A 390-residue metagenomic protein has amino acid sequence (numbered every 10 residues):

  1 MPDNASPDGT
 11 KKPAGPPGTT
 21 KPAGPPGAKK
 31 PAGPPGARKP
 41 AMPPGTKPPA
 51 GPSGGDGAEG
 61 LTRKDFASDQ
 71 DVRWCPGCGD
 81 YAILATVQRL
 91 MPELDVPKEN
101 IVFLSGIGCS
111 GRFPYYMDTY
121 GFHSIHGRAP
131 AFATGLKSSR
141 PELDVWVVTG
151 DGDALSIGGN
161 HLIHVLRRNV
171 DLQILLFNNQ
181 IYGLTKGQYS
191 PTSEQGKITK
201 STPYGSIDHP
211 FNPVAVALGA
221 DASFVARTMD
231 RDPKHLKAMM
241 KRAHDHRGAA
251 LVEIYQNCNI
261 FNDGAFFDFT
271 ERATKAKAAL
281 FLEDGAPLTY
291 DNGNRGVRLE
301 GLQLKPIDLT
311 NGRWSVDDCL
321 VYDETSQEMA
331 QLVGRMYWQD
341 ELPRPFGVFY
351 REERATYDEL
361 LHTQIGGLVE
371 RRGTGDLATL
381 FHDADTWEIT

Functional and structural regions predicted by a protein language model:
P2, P26, D56, V87-L104 (+2 more regions): Long, contiguous secondary-structure blocks with strong helical propensity
P2-G15, G24, K29, R38 (+3 more regions): Flexible, low-complexity linker and terminal segments
G60, K64-I125: Active-site diphosphate/adenylate-binding microenvironment
D65-V72, G77-L84, H126, I207 (+4 more regions): Electropositive phosphate-/nucleotide-binding environments in soluble metabolic enzymes
Q70, P97-I101, S139-V145, R167-Q173 (+4 more regions): Short coil/turn connectors at secondary-structure junctions
W74-P76, V147-T149, F224-M229: Short catalytic-loop micro-motif centered on adjacent basic/acidic residues
S105-G183, K237: Thiamine diphosphate
I157-L172, F177, I181-T325: Glycine-rich ThDP/TPP pyrophosphate-binding loop and its adjacent helix/strand module within ThDP-dependent enzymes
